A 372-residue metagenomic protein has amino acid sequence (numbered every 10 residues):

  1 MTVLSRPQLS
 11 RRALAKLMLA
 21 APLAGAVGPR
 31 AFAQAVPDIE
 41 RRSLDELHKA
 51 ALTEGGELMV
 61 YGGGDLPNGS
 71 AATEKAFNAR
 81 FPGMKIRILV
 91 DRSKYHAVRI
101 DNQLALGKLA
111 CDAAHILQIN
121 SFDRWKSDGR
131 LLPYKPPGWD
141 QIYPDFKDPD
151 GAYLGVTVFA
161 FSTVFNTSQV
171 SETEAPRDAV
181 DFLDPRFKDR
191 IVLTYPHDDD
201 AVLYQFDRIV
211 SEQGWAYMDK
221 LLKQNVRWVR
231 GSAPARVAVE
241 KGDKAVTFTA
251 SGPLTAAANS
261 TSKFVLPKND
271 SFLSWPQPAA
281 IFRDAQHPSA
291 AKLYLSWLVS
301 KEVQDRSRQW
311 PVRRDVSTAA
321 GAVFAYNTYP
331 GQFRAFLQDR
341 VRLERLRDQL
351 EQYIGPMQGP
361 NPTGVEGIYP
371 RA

Functional and structural regions predicted by a protein language model:
M1-G25, Q34: N-terminal secretory signal peptides
V36-D45, E54-A72: Extracytoplasmic "Venus flytrap"
E40, A335-A372: Conserved C-terminal helix/tail region of periplasmic/extracytoplasmic solute-binding proteins
M59-E74, R87-D101, K108-D243: Extracytoplasmic ligand-binding site segments that recognize negatively charged/polar headgroups
N120-R124, A245-K263: A ligand-binding cleft/hinge motif common to bilobed small-molecule-binding domains
P144-D145, V158-F161, M218-L222, W228-V229 (+1 more regions): Periplasmic-binding protein-like
S162-Q169, D207, W275-H287, R306-S307: A bilobed periplasmic-binding-protein/Venus flytrap-type ligand-binding module shared by bacterial periplasmic
F187-D198, L298-A320: Periplasmic-binding protein-like
